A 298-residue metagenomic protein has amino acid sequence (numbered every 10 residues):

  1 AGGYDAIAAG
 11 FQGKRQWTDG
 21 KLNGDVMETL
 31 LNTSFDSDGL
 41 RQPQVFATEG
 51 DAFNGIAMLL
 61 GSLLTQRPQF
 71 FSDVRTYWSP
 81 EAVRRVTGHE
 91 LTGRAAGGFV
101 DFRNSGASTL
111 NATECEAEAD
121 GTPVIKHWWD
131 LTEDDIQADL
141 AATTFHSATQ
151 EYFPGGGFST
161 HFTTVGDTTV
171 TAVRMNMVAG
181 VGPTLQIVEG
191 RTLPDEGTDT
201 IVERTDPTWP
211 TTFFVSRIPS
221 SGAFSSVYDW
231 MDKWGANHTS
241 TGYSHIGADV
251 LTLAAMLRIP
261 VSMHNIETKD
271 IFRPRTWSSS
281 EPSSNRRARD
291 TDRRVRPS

Functional and structural regions predicted by a protein language model:
A1-R293, S298: Anaerobic metallocofactor- and corrinoid-dependent redox/one-carbon enzyme cores, especially those from methanogenesis
